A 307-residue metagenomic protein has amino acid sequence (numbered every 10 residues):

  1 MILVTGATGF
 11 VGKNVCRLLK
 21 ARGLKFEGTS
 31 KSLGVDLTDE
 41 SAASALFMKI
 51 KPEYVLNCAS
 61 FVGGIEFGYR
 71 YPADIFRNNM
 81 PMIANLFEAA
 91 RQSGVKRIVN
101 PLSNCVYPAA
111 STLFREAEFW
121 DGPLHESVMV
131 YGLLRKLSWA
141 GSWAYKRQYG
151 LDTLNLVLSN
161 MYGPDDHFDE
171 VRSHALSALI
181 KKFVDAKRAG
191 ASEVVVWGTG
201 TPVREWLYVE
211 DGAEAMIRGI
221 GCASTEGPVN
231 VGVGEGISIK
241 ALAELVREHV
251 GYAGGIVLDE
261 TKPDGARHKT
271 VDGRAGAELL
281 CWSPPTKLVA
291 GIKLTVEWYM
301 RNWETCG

Functional and structural regions predicted by a protein language model:
A7: NAD(P)H cofactor-binding loop motif with strongest signal on the N-terminal glycine-rich segment
F10, L18-A21, D185-G307: C-terminal substrate-binding subdomain of Rossmann-fold SDR/epimerase-dehydratase oxidoreductases
K20, F26-A45: Adenosine-cofactor binding site in Rossmann-like domains, unifying the SAM/SAH pocket of S-adenosylmethionine-dependent
L37-N78, Q92: NAD(P)H-binding glycine-rich loop region in Rossmannoid oxidoreductase-like domains and their noncatalytic homologs
F76, M80, P123, S127-W139 (+3 more regions): Short-chain dehydrogenase/reductase
A84-V128: Conserved Rossmann-fold NAD(P)-dependent oxidoreductase catalytic core, especially the SDR/UDP-sugar
V106-P108, V130, L154-A178, P202-V203: Flexible, glycine-rich beta-alpha linker
E126-S159, A178-A189: Active-site Tyr-X1-5-Lys
